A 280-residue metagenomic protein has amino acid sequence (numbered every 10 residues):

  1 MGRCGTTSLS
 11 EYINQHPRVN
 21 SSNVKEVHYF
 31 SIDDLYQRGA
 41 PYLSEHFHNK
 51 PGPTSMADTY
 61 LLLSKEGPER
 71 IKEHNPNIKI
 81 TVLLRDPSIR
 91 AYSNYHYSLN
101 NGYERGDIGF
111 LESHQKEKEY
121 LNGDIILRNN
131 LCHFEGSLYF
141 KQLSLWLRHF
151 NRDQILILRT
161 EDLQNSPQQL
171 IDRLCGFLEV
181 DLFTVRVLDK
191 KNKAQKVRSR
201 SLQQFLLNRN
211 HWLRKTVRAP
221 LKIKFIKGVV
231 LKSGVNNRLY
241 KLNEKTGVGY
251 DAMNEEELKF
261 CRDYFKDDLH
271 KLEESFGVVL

Functional and structural regions predicted by a protein language model:
M1-L63, E73-T81, P87-G123, F150 (+1 more regions): PAPS-dependent sulfotransferase catalytic core
G2, T7-L9, N14-Q15, V19-N20 (+10 more regions): A generic "structured core" feature
Y12, Y42, R70, H74 (+6 more regions): Amphipathic alpha-helical segments that form well-ordered structural scaffolds and often line/cohere around active
V24, D124-R128, A252-M253: Short glycine/proline- and charge-enriched loop/turn segments that cap or connect secondary-structure elements
L35-G39, Y60-E66, L131-Q142, S166 (+4 more regions): Soluble or luminal CAZymes and related metallo-dependent hydrolases
Q37-H48, E104-V187: PAPS-dependent sulfotransferase catalytic domain
G67-P68, A91-H96, G102-Y103, Q169-I171 (+1 more regions): Short aromatic-enriched loop/helix-cap "lid" or pocket-rim segments at secondary-structure transitions that line
S144, R148-K259: The conserved 3'-phosphoadenosine-5'-phosphosulfate
